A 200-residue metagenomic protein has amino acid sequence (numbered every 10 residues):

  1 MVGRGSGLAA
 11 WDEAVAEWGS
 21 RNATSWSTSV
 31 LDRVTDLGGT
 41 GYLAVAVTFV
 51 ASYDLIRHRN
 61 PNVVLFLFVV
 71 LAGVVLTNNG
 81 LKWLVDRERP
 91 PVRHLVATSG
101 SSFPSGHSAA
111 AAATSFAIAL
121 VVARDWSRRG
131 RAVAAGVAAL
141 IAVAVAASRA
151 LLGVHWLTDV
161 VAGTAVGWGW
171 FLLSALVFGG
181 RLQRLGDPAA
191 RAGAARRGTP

Functional and structural regions predicted by a protein language model:
M1-Y42, W83-L95, T199-P200: N-terminal transmembrane-helix/juxtamembrane module of multi-pass inner/ER membrane proteins
E17, F66-L71, V137, V160-T164: Alpha-helical transmembrane segments of multi-pass membrane proteins, especially transporters and channels
S25-D32, L55, R59, V63 (+2 more regions): Membrane-helix interfacial "entry" motifs
W26-S27, R59-V64, P91, R128-V133: Membrane-helix interface segments
L43-A44, V75-N79, A111: Hydrophobic alpha-helical transmembrane segments in multi-pass membrane proteins
V47-V74: Interfacial segments of alpha-helical transmembrane regions
F49-V50, H94-P200: Membrane-embedded catalytic cores of phosphoryl/pyrophosphoryl-handling enzymes
F68-R87, A134-A147: Small-polar-interrupted transmembrane alpha-helices in polytopic inner-membrane proteins
